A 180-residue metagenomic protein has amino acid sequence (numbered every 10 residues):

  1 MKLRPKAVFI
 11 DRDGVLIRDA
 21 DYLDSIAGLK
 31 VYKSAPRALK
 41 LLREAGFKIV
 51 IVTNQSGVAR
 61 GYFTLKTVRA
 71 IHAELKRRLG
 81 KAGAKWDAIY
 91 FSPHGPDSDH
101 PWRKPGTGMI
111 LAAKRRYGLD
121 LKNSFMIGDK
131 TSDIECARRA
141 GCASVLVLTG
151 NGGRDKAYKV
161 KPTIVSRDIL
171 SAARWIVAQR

Functional and structural regions predicted by a protein language model:
K2-V50: Active-site neighborhood of HAD-like aspartate-dependent phosphohydrolases
D24-S25, G57-Y62, G95-H100, G153-A157: A short acidic, helix-capping loop that chelates divalent metal ions and anchors anionic groups
I26-K30, F63-A70, P101-P105: Alpha-helix N-cap and loop-to-helix initiation/capping positions
A35, L39-H72, K85-D97, A137: Substrate-recognition element of Asp-dependent hydrolases with the DxDx(T/V) motif
L75-G80, K114: Conserved hydrophobic residues forming the short capping helix/wall of the S-adenosyl-L-methionine
P101-I134: Conserved Lys-Pro-Asp/Glu-containing loop-to-beta segment of HAD-superfamily phosphomonoesterases, centered on
M126-I164: Acidic, Mg2+-coordinating phosphoryl-transfer loop and its flanking beta/alpha structural elements, shared across
